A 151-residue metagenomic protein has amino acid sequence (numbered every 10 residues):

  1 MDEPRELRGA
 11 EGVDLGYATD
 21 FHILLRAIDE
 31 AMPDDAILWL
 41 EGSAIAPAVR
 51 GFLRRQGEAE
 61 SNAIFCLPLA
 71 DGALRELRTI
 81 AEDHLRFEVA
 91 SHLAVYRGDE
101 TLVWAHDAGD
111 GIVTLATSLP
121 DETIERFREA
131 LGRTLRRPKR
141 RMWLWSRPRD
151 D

Functional and structural regions predicted by a protein language model:
M1-D151: Structured alpha/beta or helical-core interaction and ligand-binding surfaces enriched in interleaved
